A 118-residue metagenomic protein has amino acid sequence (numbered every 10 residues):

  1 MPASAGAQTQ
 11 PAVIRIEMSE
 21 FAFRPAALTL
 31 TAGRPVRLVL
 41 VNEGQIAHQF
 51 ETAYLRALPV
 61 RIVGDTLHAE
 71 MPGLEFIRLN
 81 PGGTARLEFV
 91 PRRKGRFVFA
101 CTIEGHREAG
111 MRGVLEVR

Functional and structural regions predicted by a protein language model:
P2-T9: Boundary at the C-terminal end of the N-terminal hydrophobic targeting segment
T9-V36, H68: N-terminal edge beta-strand
A22, L74-R118: Extracellular/periplasmic metallocenter environments
V36, I46-H48: Short beta-strand/loop motifs in extracellular/secreted proteins, especially within beta-sandwich accessory domains
L40-N42: Asparagine-centered strand-capping/turn motif at beta-strand->loop junctions
G44-I46, R93: Short, acidic/polar linear motifs in exposed loop/turn regions
Q49-A53: Beta-strand signatures of extracellular beta-sandwich domains
R56-T66: Short aromatic-acidic-glycine turn motif
